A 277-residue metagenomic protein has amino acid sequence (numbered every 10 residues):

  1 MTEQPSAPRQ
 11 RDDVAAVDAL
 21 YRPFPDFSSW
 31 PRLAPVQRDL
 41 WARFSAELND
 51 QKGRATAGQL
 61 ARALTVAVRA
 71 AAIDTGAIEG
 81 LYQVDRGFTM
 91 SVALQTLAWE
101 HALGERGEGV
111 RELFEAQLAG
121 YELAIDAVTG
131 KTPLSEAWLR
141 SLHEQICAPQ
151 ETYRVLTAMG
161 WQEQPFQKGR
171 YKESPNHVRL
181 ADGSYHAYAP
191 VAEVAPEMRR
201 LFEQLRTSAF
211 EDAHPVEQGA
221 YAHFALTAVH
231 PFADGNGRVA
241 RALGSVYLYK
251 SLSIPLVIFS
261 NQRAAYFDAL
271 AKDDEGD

Functional and structural regions predicted by a protein language model:
M1-D234, R238-D277: FIC/Doc superfamily catalytic core
